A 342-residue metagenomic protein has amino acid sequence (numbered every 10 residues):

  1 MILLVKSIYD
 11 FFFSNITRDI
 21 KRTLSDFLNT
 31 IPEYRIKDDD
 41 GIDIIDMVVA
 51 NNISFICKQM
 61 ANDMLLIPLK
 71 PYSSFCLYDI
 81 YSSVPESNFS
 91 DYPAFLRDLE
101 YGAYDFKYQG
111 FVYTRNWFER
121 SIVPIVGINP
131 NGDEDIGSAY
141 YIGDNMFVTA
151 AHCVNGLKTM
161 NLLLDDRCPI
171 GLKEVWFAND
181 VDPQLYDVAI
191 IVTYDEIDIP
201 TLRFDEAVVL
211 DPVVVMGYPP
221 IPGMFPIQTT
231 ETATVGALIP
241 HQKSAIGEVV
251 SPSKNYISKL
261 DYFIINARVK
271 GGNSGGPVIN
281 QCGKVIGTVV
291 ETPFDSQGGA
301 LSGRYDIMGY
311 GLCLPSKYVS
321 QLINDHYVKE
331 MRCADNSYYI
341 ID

Functional and structural regions predicted by a protein language model:
M1-M47: Short amphipathic alpha-helical interface segments
I36-I136: Protease-domain processing segments flanking chymotrypsin-fold serine proteases, especially trypsin-like
P68-L69, N280-D342: C-terminal subregion of chymotrypsin/trypsin-like serine protease catalytic domains
S74-P85, F147-T149, D187-T193, F263-I265: A generic structural motif
S87-Y101, P130, E134-I136, I142-Y186: Catalytic-histidine neighborhood of serine endopeptidases, predominantly the chymotrypsin-like S1/PA family
I125, A139, N145, T149 (+8 more regions): Terminal peptide-recognition signature
D133-I136, K270-S274: Short, small/polar residue-rich loop motifs at catalytic or cofactor-binding pockets
I199-F263, V269-N273, V289-Y305: Flexible, gly/ser-rich surface segments that form the specificity/activation loops bordering the active-site cleft
